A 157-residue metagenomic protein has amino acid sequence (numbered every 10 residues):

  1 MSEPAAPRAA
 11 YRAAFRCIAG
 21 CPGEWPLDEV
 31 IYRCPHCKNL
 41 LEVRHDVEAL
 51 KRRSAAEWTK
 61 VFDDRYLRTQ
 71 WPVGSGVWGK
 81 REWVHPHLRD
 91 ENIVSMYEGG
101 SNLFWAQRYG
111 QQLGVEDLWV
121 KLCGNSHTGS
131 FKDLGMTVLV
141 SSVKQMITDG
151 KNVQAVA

Functional and structural regions predicted by a protein language model:
M1-A157: PLP-dependent amino-acid enzyme catalytic core
